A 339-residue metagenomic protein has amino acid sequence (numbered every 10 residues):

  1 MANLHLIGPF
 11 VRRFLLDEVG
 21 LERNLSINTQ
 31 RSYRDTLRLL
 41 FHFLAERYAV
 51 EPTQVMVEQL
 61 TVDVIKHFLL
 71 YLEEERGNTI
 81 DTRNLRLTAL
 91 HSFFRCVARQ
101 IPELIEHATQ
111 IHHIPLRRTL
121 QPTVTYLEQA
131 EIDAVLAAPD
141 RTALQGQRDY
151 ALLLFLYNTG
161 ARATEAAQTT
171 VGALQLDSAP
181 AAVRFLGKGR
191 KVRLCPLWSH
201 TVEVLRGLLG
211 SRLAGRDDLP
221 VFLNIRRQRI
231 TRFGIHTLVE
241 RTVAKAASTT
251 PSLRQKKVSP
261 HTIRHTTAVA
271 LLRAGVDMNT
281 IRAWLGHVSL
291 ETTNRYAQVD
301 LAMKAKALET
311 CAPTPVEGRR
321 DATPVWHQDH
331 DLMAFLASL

Functional and structural regions predicted by a protein language model:
M1-L339: Conserved catalytic core of the tyrosine transesterase superfamily
